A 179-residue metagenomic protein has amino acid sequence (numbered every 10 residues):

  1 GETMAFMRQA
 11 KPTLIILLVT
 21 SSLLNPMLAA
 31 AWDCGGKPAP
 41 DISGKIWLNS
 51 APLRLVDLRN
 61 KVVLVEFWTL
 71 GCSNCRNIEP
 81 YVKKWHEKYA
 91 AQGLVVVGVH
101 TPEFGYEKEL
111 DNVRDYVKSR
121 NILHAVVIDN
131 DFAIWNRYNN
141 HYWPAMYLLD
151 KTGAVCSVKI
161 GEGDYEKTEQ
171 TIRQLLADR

Functional and structural regions predicted by a protein language model:
A5-I15: Bacterial N-terminal signal peptides that target proteins for export
L24-L28: N-terminal signal peptide c-region/cleavage motif recognized by signal peptidases
A29-V56: N-terminal "domain-start" segment that seeds a small globular fold
I46, D111-T152: Short, internal strand/loop/helix patches that form the active-site neighborhood or redox-interaction surface
R54-R76, V96-V97: Short active-site neighborhood of thiol/selenol oxidoreductases, capturing the structured segment around
R59-V63, A91-V95, N121-A125, K151-A154: Loop/turn elements at helix/coil->beta-strand transitions in domains of secreted/extracellular proteins
R76-R120, N130-N136: Structural microenvironment flanking redox-active thiols in thiol-disulfide oxidoreductases
L148-R179: Thiol-/selenol-based redox modules, centered on thioredoxin-like and closely related oxidoreductase domains
